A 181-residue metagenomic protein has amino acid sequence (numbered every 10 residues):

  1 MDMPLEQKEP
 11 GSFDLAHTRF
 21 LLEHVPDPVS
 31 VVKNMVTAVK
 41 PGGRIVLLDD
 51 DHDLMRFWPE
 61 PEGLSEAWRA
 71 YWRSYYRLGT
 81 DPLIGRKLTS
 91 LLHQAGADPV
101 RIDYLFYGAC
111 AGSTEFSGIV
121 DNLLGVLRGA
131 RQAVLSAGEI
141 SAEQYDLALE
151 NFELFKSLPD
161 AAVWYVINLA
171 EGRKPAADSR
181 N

Functional and structural regions predicted by a protein language model:
M1, V25, S30-K33, T89: Active-site cofactor/cluster-binding pocket
P4-A16: A short acidic, Gly/Pro-enriched loop at the edge of an enzyme's catalytic core that lines a small-molecule cofactor
D14-P28: A short SAM/SAH-binding and catalytic strip from SAM-dependent methyltransferases
P26, K40, A97: Short conserved AdoMet
V29-R44: A short glycine-rich, Lys/Arg-flanked "PGG" loop and its adjoining helix->strand segment in the class I
V46-E115: Conserved catalytic/acceptor-binding region of the Class I
A95-D98, Y165-N181: Core SAM-dependent methyltransferase catalytic element
R101-A162: C-terminal helical/coil "lid" or tail adjacent to the Rossmann-like core of SAM-dependent
